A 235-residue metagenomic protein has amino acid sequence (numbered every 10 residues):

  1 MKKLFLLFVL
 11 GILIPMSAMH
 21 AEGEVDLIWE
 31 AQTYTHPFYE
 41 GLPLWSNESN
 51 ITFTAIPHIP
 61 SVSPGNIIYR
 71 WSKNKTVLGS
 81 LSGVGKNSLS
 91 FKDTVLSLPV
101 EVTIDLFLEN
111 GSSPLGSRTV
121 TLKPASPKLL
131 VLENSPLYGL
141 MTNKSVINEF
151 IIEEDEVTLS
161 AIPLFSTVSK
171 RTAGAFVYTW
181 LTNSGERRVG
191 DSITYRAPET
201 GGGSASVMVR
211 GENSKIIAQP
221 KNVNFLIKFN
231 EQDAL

Functional and structural regions predicted by a protein language model:
L7-P15: Bacterial N-terminal signal peptides
A21-W45, V120-I151, N230-L235: Short, compositionally biased P/S/T/A/G/V-rich stretches that sit at domain boundaries
E48-I59, F150, D155-P163, S169: A short beta-strand segment in extracellular, disulfide-stabilized domains
V62-R70, S169-T179: Solvent-exposed loop segments of extracellular immunoglobulin-like
S72-F91, L181-R196: Surface-exposed, flexible coil segments in extracellular/virion-facing regions
L98-V102, V157, G201-V209: Exposed beta-strand face motif in extracellular beta-rich ectodomains
S112-P124, K215-Q232: Edge beta-strands of extracellular beta-sandwich domains
